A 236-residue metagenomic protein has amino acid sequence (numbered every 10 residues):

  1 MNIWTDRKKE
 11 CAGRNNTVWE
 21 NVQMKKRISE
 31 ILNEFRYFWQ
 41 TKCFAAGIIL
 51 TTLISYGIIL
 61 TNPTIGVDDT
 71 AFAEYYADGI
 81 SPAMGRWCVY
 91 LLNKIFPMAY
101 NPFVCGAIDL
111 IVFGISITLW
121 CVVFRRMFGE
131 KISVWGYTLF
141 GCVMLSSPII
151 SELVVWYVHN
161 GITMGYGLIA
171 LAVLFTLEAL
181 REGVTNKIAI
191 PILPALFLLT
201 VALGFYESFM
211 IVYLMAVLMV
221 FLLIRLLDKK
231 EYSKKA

Functional and structural regions predicted by a protein language model:
I3-W4, T17-Y37: Short, Lys/Arg-rich, polar N-terminal cytosolic tail immediately upstream of the first transmembrane signal-anchor
R36-G66: Transmembrane signal-anchor helices characteristic of membrane glycosylation enzymes that use polyprenol
I54-F72, I80-L92: Extracytoplasmic catalytic/substrate-binding loops of multi-pass membrane glycan-assembly enzymes
G79-A107, I111: Short hydrophobic/aromatic helix or loop-helix immediately within or flanking a transmembrane segment in polytopic
P82-R86, V112, I132-L180, G204-F209 (+1 more regions): Membrane-interface micro-motifs in multi-pass membrane enzymes
I169-P191, I224-E231: Membrane-interface transmembrane helices that cradle and orient dolichyl/undecaprenyl
I190-E207, V212: Membrane-interface alpha helices of multi-pass inner-membrane proteins
V212-A236: Perimembrane helix-loop-helix junctions
